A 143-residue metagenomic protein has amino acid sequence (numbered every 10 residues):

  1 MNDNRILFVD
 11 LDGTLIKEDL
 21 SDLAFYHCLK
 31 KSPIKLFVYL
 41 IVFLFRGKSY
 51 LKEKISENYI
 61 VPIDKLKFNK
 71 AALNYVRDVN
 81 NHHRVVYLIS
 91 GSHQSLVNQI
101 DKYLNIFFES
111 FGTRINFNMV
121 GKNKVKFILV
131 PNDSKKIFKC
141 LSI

Functional and structural regions predicted by a protein language model:
M1-I6, D64-I143: C-terminal cap/substrate-recognition subdomain and adjoining C-terminal extension of metal-dependent phosphatase-like
M1-K52: Active-site neighborhood of HAD-like aspartate-dependent phosphohydrolases
F8-D12, Y39, S56, I60 (+1 more regions): Generic preference for well-ordered secondary structure
E18, L23, C28, S32 (+3 more regions): Surface-exposed loop/turn and secondary-structure junction residues enriched for glycine/proline
E18-L23, K48-Y50, K54, K70-A71 (+2 more regions): Cytosolic catalytic headpiece of P-type ATPases
H27-C28, F43, K54, N58 (+2 more regions): Residues that form generic nucleotide/phosphate-binding pockets
F37-F43, N58-K67: Short acidic/polar alpha-helix capping motifs at helix-coil junctions
F45-Y59, I106-S110: Short, basic/glycine-rich phosphate-binding loops at helix/coil junctions that contact nucleotide phosphates
